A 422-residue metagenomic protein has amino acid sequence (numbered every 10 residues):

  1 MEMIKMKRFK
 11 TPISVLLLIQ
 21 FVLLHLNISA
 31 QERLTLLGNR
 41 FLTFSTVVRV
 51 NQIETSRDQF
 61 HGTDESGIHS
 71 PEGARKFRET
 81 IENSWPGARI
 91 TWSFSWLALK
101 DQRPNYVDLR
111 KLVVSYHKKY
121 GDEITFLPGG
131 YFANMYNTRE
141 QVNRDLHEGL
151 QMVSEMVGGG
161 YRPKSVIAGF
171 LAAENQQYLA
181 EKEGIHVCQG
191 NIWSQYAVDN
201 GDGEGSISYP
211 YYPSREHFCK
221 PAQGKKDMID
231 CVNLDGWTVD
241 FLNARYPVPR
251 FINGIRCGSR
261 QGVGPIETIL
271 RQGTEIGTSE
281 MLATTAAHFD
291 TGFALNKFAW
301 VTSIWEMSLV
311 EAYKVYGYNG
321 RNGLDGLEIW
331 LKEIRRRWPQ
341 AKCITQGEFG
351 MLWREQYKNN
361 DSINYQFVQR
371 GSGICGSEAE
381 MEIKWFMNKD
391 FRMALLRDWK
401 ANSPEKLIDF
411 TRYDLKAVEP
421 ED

Functional and structural regions predicted by a protein language model:
M1-T11: N-terminal secretory signal peptides that target proteins for export/translocation
V15-H25: Bacterial N-terminal signal peptides
E32, S165-A294, R370-C375: Active-site-adjacent pocket scaffolds in enzyme catalytic domains
E32-L112, K297-T302, L309-V310, M381-K389 (+2 more regions): Active-site beta->alpha N-cap acidic-glycine motif
T63-E79, P104-V113, E140-G149, T274-T291 (+1 more regions): Well-ordered, non-membrane alpha-helical segments in soluble/globular domains
A88, S93-F170, I229-P265, N296-K314 (+1 more regions): Metal-dependent polysaccharide deacetylase catalytic core of the NodB/CE4 family, i.e., the active-site-bearing domain
V187-I207, R260-M393: C-terminal domain-boundary segment and adjacent tail
R397-D422: Acidic-aromatic substrate-binding/catalytic surfaces of carbohydrate-active enzymes
